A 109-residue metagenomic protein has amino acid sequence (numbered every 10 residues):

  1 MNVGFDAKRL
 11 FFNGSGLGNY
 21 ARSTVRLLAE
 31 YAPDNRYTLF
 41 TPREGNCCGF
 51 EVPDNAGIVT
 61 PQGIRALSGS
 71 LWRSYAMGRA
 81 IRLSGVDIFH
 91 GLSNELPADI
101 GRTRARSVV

Functional and structural regions predicted by a protein language model:
M1-V109: Carbohydrate transferase catalytic cores enriched for Leloir-type hexosyltransferases
